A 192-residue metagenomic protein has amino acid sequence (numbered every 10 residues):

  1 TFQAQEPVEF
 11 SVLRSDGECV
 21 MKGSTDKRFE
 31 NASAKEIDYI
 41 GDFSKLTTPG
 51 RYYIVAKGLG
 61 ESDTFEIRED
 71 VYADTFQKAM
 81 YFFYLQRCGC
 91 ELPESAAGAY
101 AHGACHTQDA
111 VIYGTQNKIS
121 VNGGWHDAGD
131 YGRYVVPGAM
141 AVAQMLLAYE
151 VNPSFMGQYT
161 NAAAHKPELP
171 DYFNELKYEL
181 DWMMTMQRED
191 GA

Functional and structural regions predicted by a protein language model:
T1-A4, F65-A96: Non-catalytic, glycine-rich low-complexity segments
T1-D70: Ligand-binding face of N-terminal immunoglobulin V-set domains in extracellular IgSF glycoproteins
P7-E9, L13-D16, V20, K27-F29 (+6 more regions): Catalytic cores of eukaryotic secretory-pathway lumenal/extracellular enzymes that build and remodel glycoconjugates
N31-K35, L46, L59-Q77, F155-L176 (+1 more regions): Acidic/aromatic-lined carbohydrate-recognition and catalytic surfaces of CAZymes acting on diverse glycans
A56, V142-A164, D181-M186: Well-ordered alpha-helical scaffold segments within catalytic/enzyme domains
F82-P137, A162-A192: Extended ligand-binding groove/face enriched in aromatic
